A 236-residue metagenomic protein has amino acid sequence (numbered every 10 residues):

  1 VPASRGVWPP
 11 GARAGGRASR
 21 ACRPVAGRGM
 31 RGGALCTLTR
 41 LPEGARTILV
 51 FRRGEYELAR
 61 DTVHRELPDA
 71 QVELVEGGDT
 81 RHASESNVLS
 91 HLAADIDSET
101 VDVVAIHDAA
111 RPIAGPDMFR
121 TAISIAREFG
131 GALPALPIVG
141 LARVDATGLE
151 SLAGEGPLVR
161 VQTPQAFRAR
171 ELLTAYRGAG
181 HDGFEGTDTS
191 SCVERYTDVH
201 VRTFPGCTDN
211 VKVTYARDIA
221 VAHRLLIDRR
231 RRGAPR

Functional and structural regions predicted by a protein language model:
V1-L58, V72: N-terminal glycine-rich phosphate-binding loop and ensuing alpha1 helix
V1-V7, R40, T189-S190, T208-N210 (+1 more regions): SAM-dependent methyltransferases
P24, I113, A166, K212-V213: Short aromatic/basic micro-patch
R31, V88, H107-D108, P137 (+2 more regions): Residue-level signal for inorganic ion chemistry
A59-V63, A122, A222: Hydrophobic packing residues within well-ordered alpha-helices of enzyme cores
H64-D102: Short phosphate-binding loop-to-helix
V104, A109-A110, P116-D117, T121 (+1 more regions): Oxyanion-binding "anion nests"
I113-F204, R236: Conserved core of the sugar-phosphate nucleotidyltransferase
